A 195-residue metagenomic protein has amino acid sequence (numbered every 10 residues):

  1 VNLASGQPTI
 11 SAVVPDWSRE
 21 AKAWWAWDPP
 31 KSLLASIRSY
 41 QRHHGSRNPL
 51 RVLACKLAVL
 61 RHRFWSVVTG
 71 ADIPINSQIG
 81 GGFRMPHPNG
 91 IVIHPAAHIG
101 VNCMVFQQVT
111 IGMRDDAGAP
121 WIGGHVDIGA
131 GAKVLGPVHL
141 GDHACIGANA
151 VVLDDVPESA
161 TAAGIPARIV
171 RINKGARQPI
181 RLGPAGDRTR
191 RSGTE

Functional and structural regions predicted by a protein language model:
V1-T69, R177-E195: Terminal amphipathic alpha-helical/low-complexity segments used for targeting or macromolecular assembly
V59, P74-I75: Class I SAM-dependent transferase core
T69, I75, G80-G81, P86-N89 (+12 more regions): Left-handed beta-helix
